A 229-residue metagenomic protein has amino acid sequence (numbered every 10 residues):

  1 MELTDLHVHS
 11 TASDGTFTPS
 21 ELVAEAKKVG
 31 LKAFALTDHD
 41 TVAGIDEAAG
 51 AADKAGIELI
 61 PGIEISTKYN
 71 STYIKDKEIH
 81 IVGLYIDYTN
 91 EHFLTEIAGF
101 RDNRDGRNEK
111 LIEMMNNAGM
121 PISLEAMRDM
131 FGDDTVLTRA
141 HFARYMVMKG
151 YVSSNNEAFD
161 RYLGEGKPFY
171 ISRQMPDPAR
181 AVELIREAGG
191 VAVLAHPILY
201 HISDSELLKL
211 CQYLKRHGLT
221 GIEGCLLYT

Functional and structural regions predicted by a protein language model:
M1-L3, A12, T16-V29, A33: N-terminal glycine-/serine-/threonine-rich phosphate-binding loop
L3-S13, L194-I198: Histidine-centered catalytic micro-motifs
V23-A43, E58-E64, I222: Divalent metal-dependent hydrolysis catalytic cores, especially in the metallo-beta-lactamase
A43-A52: Metal-dependent catalytic neighborhoods of phosphoester/phosphodiester hydrolases
D53-L208, Q212: Extended substrate/RNA-proximal surfaces in nucleic-acid metabolism proteins
L210-C225: Structural recognition of alpha->loop->beta junctions
Y228-T229: Conserved small/polar residues in nucleotide/adenosyl-binding loops
